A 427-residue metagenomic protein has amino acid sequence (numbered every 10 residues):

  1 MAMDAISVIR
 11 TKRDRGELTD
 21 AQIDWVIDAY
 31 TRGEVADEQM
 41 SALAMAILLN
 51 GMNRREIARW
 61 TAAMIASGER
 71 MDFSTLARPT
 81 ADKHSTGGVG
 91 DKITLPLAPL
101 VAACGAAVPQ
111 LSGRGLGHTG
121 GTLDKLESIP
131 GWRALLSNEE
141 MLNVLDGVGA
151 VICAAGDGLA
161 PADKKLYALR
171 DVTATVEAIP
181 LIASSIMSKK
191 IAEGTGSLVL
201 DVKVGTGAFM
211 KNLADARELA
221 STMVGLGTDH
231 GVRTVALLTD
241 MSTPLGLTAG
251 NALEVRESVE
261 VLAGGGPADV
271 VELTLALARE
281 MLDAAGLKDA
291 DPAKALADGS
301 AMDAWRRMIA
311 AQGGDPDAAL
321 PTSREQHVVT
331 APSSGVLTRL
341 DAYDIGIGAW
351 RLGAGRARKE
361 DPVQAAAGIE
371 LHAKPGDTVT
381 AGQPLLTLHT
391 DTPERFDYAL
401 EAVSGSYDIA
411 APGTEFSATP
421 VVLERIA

Functional and structural regions predicted by a protein language model:
M1-G90, R307-A311, V422, I426-A427: Acidic, glycine/proline-rich low-complexity segments that act as flexible tails and inter-domain linkers
S7, K12, E17-T19, Y30 (+4 more regions): Well-ordered secondary-structure scaffolds
L49-N50, P96-P109, K189-G194, D229-H230 (+1 more regions): Alpha-helix C-terminal capping segments
P79-A102, A106-T119: Glycine/serine-rich anion-binding loops at beta->alpha junctions that coordinate negatively charged ligand groups
T94, S112, T119-D124, A155-G156 (+4 more regions): Short acidic, glycine/serine/threonine-rich loops at helix termini
L111, L145, C153-A155, D201-G205 (+1 more regions): Short beta-strand segments
K125-V151, S221-G227, G231: A glycine-rich helix N-cap at a beta->alpha junction
D146-T195: Phosphate/diphosphate-binding glycine-rich loops and adjacent basic-rich segments that engage nucleotide
